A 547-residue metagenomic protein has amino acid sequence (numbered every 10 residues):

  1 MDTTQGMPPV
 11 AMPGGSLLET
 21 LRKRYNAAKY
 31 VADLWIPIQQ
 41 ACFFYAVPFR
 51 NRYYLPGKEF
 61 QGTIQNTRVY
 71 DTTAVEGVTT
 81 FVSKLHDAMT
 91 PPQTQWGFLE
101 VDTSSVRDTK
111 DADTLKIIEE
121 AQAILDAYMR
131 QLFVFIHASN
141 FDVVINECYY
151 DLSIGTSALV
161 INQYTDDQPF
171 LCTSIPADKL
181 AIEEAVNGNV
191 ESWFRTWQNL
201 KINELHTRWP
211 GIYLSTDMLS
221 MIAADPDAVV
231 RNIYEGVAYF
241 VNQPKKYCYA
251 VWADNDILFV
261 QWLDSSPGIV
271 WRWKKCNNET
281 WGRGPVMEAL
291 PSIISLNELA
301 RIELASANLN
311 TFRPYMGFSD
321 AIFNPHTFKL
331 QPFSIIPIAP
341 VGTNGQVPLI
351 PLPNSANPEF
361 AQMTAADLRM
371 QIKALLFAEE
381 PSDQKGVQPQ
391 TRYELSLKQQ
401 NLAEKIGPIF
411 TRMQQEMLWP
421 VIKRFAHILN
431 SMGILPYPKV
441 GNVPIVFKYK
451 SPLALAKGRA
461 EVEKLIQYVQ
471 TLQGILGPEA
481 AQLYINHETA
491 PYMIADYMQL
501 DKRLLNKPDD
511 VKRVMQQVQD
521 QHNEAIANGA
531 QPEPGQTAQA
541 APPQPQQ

Functional and structural regions predicted by a protein language model:
M1-Y213: Extended, helix-rich architectural segments
M1-Y30, Y315-Q547: C-terminal anchoring/interaction modules
T20-K23, K29, Q163-F333: Structured, contiguous alpha/beta core segments that scaffold functional sites
P48-V75, V143, C148-D151, G211-K245 (+1 more regions): An N-terminal domain-start capping segment
G77-T90, Y128, L132, F141-L152 (+3 more regions): Short, Φ-rich (hydrophobic/aromatic) sequence segments
E119, A123, M287, M363 (+1 more regions): Residue-level detector of secondary-structure boundary/capping sites
E120-I124, Y128, N140, V144 (+5 more regions): Short amphipathic alpha-helical segments
